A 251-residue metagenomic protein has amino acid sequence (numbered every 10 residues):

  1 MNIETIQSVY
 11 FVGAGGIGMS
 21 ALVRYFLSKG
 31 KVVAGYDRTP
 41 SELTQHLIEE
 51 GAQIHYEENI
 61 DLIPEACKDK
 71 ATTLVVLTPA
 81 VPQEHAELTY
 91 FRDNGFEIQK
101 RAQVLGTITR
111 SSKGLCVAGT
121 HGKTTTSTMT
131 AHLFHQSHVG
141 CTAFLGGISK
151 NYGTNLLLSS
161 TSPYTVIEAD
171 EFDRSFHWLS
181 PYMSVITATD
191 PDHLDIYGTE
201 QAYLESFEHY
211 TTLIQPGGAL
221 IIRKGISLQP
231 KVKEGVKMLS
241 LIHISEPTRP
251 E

Functional and structural regions predicted by a protein language model:
M1-K100, V104, A219: N-terminal leader/targeting and accessory segments in enzymes
Y10, E58, H121-G122, H193 (+1 more regions): Histidine-centered active-site/metal-ligand motif
Y25, L62-C67, T72, P79-M238: Phosphate-binding loop of NTP-binding sites
D37, E168-D170, E251: Conserved acidic functional residues
S41, D192, P250: Active-site loop signature of alpha/beta-hydrolase-fold enzymes
I242-E251: Single conserved hydrophobic/aromatic residue that forms the stacking wall/gate of nucleotide- or nucleobase-binding
